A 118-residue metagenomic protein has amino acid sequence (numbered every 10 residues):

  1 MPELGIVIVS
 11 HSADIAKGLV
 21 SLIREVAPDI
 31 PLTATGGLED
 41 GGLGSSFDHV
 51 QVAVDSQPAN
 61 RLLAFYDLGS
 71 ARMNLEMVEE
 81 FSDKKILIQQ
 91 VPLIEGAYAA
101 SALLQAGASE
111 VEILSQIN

Functional and structural regions predicted by a protein language model:
M1-N118: N-terminal loops that bind phosphate or other acidic moieties and the adjacent beta-alpha structural core
